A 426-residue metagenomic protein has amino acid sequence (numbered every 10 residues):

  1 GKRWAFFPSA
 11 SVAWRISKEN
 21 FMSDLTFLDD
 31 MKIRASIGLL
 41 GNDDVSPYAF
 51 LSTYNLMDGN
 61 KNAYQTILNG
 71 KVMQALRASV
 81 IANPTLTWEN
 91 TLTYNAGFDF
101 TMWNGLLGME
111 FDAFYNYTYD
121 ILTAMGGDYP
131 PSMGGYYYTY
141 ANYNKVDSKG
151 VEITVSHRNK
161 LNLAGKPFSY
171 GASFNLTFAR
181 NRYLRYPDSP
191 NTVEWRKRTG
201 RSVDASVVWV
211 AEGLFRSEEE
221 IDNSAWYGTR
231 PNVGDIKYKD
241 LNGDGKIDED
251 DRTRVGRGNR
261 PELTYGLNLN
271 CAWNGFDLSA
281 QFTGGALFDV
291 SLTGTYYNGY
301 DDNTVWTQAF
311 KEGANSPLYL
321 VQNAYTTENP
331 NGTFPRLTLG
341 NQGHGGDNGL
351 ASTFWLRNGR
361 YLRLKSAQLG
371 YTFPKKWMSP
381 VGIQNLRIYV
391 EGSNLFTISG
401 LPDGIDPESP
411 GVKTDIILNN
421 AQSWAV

Functional and structural regions predicted by a protein language model:
G1-V208, D347, A351-V426: Extracellular/periplasmic, surface-exposed regions of secreted and cell-surface proteins
Y48-A49, A141, D147, K160-N259 (+3 more regions): Conserved small-residue
V80-A82, D251-V255, E262-L267: Glycine-rich, charged/polar anion/phosphate-binding loops that engage phosphate groups from diverse ligands
D99, W226-Y227, N268, Y361: Short, surface-exposed charged micro-motifs
T118-Y119, R257-N259, L287-D289, D406-E408: A short local loop/turn or secondary-structure capping micro-motif enriched for an aromatic residue
V233, G285-R387, G392: Extracytoplasmic gating/loop element in the C-terminal half of outer-membrane beta-barrel translocons and assembly
G258-T293: Glycine-rich, aromatic-lined ligand/substrate-binding cores of catalytic and carbohydrate-binding domains
